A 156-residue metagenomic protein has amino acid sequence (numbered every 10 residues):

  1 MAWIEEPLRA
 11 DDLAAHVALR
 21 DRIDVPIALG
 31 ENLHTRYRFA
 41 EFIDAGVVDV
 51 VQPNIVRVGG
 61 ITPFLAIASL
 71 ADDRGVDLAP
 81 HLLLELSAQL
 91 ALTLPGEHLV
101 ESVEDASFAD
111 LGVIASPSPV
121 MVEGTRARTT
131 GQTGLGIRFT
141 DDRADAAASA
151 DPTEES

Functional and structural regions predicted by a protein language model:
M1-H81, P117: Catalytic core of soluble alpha/beta enzymes
A79-S156: Flexible C-terminal active-site loop/helix
